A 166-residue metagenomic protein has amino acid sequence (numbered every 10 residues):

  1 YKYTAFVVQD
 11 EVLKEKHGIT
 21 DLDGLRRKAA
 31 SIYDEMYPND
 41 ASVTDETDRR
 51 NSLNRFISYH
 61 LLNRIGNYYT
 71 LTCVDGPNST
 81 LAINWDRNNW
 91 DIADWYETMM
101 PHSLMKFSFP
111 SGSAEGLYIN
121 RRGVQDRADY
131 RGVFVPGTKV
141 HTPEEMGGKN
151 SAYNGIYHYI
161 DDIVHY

Functional and structural regions predicted by a protein language model:
Y1-Y166: Mature exported/compartmentalized surface modules and terminal targeting/interaction regions
